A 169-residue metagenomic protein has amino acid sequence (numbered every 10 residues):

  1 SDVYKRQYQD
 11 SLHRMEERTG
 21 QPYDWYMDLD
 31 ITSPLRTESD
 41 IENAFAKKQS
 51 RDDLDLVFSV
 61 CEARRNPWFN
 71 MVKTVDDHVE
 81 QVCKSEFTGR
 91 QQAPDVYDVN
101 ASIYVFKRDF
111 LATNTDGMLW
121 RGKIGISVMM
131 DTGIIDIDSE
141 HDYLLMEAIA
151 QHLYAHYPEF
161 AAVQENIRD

Functional and structural regions predicted by a protein language model:
V3-Y4: Short, small-residue-biased leader/transition segments that mark boundaries at the very start of proteins
M15, T37-R65: Conserved donor-nucleotide/metal-binding helix-loop-beta segment in metal-dependent transferases, i.e., the alpha-helix
G20-P34: Short beta-strand-to-loop acidic/aromatic patch adjacent to the donor-nucleotide binding site
Y26-D30, V57-C61, V82: Short, conserved beta-strand edge motifs with alternating hydrophobic and charged residues
I31, R36, T74, V105-K107 (+1 more regions): A conserved hydrophobic position in a structured secondary element of the catalytic/binding core that shapes
L35-E38, R65-F69, E80-V82: Short acidic/glycine-rich loop or secondary-structure boundary segments that cap or lie
D76-D95: Short, flexible, basic/aromatic active-site loop/helix in glycosyltransferases
D98-D169: Conserved alpha/beta core of the MobA/IspD/sugar-nucleotide pyrophosphorylase nucleotidyltransferase superfamily
